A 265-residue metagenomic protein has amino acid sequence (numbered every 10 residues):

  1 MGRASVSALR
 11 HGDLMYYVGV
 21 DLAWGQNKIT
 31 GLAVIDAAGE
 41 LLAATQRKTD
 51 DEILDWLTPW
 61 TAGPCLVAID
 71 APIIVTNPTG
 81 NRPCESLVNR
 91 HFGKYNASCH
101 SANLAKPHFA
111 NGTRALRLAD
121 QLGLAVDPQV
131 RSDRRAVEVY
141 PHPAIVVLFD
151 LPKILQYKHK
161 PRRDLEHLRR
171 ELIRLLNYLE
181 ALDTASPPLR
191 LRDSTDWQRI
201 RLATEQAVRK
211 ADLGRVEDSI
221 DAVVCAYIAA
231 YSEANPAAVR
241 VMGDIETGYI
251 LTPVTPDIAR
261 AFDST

Functional and structural regions predicted by a protein language model:
M1-L14: N-terminal amphipathic/basic-hydrophobic helices that include classical n-h-c signal peptides and signal-anchor
G12-V18, L22-T265: RNase H-like (RuvC/DEDD) metal-dependent nuclease/polynucleotide-processing core
